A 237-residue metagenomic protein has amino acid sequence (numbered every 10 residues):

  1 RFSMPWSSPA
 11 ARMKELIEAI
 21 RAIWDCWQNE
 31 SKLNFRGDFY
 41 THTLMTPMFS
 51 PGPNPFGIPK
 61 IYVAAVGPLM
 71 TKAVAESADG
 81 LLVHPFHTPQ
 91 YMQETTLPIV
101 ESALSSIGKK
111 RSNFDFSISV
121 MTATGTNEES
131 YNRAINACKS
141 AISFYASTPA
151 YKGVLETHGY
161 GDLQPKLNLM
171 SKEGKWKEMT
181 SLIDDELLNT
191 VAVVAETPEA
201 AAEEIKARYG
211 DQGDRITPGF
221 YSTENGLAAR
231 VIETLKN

Functional and structural regions predicted by a protein language model:
R1-N237: Active-site-adjacent structural elements that line small-molecule/cofactor binding pockets in enzymes
